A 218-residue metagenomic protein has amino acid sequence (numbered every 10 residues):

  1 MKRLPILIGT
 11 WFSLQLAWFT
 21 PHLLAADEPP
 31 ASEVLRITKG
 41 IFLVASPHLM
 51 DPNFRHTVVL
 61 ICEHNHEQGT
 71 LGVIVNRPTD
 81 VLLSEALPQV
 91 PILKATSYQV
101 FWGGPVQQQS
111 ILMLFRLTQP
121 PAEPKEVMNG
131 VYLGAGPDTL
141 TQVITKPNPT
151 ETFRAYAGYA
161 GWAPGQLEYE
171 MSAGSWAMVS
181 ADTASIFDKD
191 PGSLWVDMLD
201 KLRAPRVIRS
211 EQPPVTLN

Functional and structural regions predicted by a protein language model:
M1-L4: Positively charged n-region of N-terminal signal peptides that target proteins for export
L7-H22: Bacterial N-terminal signal peptides
L24-N218: A short aromatic-anchored loop/beta-hairpin motif
